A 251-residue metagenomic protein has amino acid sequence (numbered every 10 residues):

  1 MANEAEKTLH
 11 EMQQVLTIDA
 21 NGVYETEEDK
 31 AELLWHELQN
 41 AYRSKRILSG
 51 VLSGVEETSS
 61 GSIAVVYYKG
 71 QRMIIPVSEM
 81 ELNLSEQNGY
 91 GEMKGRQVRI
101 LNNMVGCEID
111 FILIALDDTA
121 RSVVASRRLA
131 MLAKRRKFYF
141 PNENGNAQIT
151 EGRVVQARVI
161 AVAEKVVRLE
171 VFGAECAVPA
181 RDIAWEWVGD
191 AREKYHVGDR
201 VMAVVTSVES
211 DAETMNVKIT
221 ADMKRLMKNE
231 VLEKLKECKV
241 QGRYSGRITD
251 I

Functional and structural regions predicted by a protein language model:
M1-I251: Single-stranded RNA-binding regions, centering on S1/OB-family and related RNA-binding modules
